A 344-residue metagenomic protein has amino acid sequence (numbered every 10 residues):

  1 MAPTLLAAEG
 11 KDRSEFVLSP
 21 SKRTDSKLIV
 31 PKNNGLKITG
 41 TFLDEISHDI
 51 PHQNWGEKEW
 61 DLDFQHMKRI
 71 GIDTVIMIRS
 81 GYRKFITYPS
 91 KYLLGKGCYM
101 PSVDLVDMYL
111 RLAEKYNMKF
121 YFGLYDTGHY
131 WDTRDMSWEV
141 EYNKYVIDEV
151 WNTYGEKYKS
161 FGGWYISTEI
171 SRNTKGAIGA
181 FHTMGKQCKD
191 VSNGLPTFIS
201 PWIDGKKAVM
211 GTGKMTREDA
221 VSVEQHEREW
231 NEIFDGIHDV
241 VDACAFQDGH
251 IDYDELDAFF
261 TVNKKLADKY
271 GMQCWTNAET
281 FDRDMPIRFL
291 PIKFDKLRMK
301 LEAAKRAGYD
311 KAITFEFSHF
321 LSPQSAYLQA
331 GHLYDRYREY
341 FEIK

Functional and structural regions predicted by a protein language model:
A2-K22: N-terminal twin-arginine translocation
F16-K344: Glycan-processing catalytic domains of CAZymes
